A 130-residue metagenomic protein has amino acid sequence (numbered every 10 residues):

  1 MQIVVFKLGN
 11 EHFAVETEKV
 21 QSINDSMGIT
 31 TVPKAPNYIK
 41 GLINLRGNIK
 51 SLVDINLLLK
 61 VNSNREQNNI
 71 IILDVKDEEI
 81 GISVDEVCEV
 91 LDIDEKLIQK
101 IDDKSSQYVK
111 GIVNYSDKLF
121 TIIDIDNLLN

Functional and structural regions predicted by a protein language model:
M1-N130: An acidic, low-aromatic, low-complexity terminal/linker signal
